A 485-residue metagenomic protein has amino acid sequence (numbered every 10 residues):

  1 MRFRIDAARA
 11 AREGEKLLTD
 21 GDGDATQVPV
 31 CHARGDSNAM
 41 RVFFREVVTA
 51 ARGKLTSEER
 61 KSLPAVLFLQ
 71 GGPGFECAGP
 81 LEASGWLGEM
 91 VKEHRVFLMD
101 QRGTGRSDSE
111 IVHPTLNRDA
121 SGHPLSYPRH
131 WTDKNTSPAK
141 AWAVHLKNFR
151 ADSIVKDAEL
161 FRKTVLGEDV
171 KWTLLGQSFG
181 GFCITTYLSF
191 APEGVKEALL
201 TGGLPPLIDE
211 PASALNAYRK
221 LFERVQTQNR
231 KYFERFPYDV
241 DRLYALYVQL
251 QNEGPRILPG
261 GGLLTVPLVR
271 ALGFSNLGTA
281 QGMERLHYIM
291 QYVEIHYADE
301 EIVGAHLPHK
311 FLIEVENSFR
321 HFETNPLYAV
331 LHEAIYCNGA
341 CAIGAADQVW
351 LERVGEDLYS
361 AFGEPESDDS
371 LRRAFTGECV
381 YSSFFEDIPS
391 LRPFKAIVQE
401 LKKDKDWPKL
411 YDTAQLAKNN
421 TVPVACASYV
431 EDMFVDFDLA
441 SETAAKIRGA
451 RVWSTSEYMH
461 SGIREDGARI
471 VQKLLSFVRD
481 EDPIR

Functional and structural regions predicted by a protein language model:
R4-D6, A11-G23, Q27-V42, E46-G261 (+5 more regions): Gly/Pro-rich cap/lid or specificity-loop segments adjacent to the active site
A191-P192, M283, I447: Acidic-histidine catalytic/liganding microenvironments
G254-K405: Alpha/beta-hydrolase fold active-site neighborhood
Q281-R285, M433-L439: Conserved alpha/beta-hydrolase "acid-adjacent" motif
I289-M290, D436-A445: Short alpha-helix in the alpha/beta-hydrolase fold that links the catalytic acid
E300, I447-R451: Structural alpha-beta junctions
